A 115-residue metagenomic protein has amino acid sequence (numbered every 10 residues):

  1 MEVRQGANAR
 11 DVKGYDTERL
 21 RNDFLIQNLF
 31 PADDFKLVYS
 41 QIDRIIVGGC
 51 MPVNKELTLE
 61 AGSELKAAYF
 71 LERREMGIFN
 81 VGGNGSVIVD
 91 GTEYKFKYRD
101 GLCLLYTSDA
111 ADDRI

Functional and structural regions predicted by a protein language model:
M1-G49: A short, N-terminal "cap"/entry segment at the start of jelly-roll beta-barrel domains of the cupin/DSBH fold
F30-P31, F70-E72, K95: Short solvent-exposed loop/turn micro-motifs enriched in small/polar/acidic residues
S40, N80-G82, K97, L105: A short, compositionally biased micro-patch
I42-I45, G49-N54, L71-D90: Glycine- and acidic-residue-biased ligand/ion/polar-headgroup-sensing regions
G91-C103: Short acidic-glycine-tyrosine-enriched beta hairpin
Y106-I115: Single conserved hydrophobic/aromatic residue that forms the stacking wall/gate of nucleotide- or nucleobase-binding
